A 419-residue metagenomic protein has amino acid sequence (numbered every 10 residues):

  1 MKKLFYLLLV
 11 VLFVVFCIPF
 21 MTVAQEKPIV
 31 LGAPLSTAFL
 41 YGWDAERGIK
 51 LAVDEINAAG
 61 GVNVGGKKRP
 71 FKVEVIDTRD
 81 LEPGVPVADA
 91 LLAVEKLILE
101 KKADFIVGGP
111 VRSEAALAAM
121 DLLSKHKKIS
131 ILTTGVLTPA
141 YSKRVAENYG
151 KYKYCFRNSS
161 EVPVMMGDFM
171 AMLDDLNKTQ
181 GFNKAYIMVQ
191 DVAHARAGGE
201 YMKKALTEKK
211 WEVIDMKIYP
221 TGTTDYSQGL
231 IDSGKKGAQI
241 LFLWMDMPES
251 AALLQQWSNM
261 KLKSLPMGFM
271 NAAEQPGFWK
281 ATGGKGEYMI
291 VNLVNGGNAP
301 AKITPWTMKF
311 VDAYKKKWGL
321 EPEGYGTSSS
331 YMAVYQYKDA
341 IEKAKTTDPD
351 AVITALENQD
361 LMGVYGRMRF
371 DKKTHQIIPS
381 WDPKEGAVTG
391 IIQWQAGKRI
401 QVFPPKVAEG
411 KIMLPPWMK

Functional and structural regions predicted by a protein language model:
M1-V30, I98-E100, K125, M418-K419: Short, low-complexity disordered leader/linker segments with a strong preference for bacterial N-terminal type II
T22-G32, N63-K72, D174-N183: Immediate post-signal peptide segment of exported/extracytoplasmic ligand-binding proteins
E26, Y41-R47, V62-A146, N158 (+2 more regions): Beta-alpha junction/loop-to-helix N-cap segments that form part of ligand/metal-binding clefts
G32-K50, I76-P83, V87, P110-R112 (+3 more regions): Extracytoplasmic "Venus flytrap"
G42-V64, E200-E208: Short, polar/charged alpha-helical segment
A103-M216, L265-V291: Extracytoplasmic ligand/sensor domains, especially the bilobed periplasmic-binding protein
V162, W257-Y331, E342, P404-G410 (+1 more regions): Extracellular/periplasmic periplasmic-binding protein-like sensory domains
Y314-G324, K338-V402: Segments of small-molecule ligand-sensing domains
